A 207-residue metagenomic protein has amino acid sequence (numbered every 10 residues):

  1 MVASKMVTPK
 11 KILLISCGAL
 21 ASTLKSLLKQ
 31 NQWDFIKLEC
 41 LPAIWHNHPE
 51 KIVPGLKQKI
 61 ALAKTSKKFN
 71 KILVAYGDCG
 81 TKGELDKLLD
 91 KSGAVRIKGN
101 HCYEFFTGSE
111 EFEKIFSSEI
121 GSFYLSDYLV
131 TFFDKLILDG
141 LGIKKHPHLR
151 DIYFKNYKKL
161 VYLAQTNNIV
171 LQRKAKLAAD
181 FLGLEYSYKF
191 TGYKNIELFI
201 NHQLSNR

Functional and structural regions predicted by a protein language model:
V2-Q32: N-terminal basic/disordered segments at the start of proteins
L14-S22, W45-H46, L73-L85, Y103 (+3 more regions): Gly/Ser/Thr-rich loops at beta-strand to alpha-helix junctions that form or flank small-molecule/cofactor-binding
D34-I52, Y188-G192: A short beta-strand-loop structural module common to alpha/beta enzyme folds
P49-A63: Glycine-rich, highly charged phosphate/nucleotide-binding loops
A63-K71: Glycine-rich phosphate-binding loop signature in dinucleotide/nucleotide-binding domains
E84-L136: Long, charge-dense
S117-L171: A conserved mid-domain beta-alpha-beta active-site/ligand-binding segment of alpha/beta enzyme cores
A164-R207: C-terminal, charge/polar-rich interaction regions
